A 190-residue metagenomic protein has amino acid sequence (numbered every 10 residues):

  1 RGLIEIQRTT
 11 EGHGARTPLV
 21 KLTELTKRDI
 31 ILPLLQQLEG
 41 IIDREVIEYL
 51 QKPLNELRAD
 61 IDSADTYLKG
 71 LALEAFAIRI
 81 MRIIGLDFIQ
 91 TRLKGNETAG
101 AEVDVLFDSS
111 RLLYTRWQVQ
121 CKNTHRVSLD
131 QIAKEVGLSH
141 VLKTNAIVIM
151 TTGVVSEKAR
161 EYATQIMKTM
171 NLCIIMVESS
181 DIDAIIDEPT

Functional and structural regions predicted by a protein language model:
R1-T190: Mixed-charge (Asp/Glu-Lys/Arg
